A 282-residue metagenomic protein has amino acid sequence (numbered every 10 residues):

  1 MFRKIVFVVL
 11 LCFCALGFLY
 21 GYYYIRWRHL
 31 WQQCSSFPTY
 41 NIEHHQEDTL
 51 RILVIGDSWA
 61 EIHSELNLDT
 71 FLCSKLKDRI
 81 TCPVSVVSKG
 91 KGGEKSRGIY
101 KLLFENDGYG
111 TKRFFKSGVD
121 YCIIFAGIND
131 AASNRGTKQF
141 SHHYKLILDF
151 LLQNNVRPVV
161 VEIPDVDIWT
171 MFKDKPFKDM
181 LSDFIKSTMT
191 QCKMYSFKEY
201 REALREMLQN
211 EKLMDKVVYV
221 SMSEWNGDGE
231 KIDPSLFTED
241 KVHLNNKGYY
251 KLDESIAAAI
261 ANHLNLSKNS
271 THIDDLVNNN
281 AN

Functional and structural regions predicted by a protein language model:
M1-I55, W59-L66, K77-P83, F115-G118 (+4 more regions): N-terminal secretory targeting modules
Q46-V54, W59-H142: Conserved SGNH/GDSL esterase-like catalytic core that processes O-acyl groups on lipids and polysaccharides
E61-H63, A131-S133, D167-M171, G227-G229: Short catalytic/ligand-binding loop motif for oxyanion handling, primarily in non-cytosolic enzymes, centered on
L66-N67, Y100-K101, T170-D174, E230-S235: Short aromatic-enriched loop/helix-cap "lid" or pocket-rim segments at secondary-structure transitions that line
I99, P234-N282: Histidine-centered active-site loop/cap adjacent to the catalytic His in serine esterases/O-acetyl transfer systems
F125-N129, D149-M194: Active-site segments of SGNH/GDSL-like serine hydrolases that catalyze O-acetyl group transfer/hydrolysis on lipids
F140, Y144, R201, Y249: Aromatic/hydrophobic pocket-lining residues that form the small-molecule binding cavity in soluble enzyme cores
T170-S221, K247: Substrate-gating cap/lid alpha-helix
